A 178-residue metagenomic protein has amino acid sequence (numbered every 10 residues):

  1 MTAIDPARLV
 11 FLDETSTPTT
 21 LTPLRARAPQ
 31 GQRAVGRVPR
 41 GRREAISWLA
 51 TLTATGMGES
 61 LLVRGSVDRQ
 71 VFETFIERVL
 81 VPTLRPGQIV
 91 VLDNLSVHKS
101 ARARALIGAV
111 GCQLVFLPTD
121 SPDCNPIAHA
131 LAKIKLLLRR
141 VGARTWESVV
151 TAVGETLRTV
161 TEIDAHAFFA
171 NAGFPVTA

Functional and structural regions predicted by a protein language model:
M1-A178: Short functional hotspots at interaction and active-site rims
